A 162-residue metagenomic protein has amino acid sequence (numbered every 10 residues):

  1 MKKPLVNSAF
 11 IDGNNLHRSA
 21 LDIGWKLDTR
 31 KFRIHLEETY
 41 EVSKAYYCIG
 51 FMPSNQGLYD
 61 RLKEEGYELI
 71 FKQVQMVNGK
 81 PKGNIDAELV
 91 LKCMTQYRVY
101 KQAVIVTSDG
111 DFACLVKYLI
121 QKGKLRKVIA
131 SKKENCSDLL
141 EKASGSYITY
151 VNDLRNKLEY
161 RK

Functional and structural regions predicted by a protein language model:
M1-K162: Terminal and domain-boundary accessory regions
